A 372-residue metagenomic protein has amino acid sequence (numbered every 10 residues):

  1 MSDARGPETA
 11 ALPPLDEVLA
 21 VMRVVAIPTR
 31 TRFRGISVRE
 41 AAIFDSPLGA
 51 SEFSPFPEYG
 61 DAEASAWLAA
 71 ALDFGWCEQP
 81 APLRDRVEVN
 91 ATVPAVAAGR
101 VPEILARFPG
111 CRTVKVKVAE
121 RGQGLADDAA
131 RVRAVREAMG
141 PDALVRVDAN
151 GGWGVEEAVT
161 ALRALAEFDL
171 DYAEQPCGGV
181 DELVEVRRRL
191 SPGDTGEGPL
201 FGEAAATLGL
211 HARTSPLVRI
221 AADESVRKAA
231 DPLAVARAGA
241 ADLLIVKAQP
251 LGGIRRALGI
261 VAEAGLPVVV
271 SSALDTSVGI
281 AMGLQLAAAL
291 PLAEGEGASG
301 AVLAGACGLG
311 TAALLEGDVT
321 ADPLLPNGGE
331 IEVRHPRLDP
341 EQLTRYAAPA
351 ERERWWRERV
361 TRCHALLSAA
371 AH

Functional and structural regions predicted by a protein language model:
M1-R39, A50-S54, W76-C77, P82 (+1 more regions): Flexible C-terminal active-site loop/helix
D16, P57-R84: Active-site- and interface-proximal helix/loop "cap" or "latch" segments in soluble metabolic and energy-transducing
I27-I36, R86-R100, V118-E120, A149-V155 (+1 more regions): Active-site mouth loops of central-metabolism enzymes
E40, A50, Q79-A97, R131 (+2 more regions): N-terminal small/glycine-rich loop or linker at the start of catalytic domains across soluble metabolic enzymes
F44, G49-F53, D85-V93, R112-V116 (+7 more regions): Hydrophobic faces of well-ordered beta-strands that scaffold small-molecule active sites in alpha/beta enzyme cores
E52-A62, R112-A129: Glycine-rich, proline-tolerant flexible connector loops at the mouths of alpha/beta enzymes
G75-E78, A91-R107, R121-Q123, R131-A134: Short, charged beta->alpha transition segments
R121-A281, Q285, E316-L324: Catalytic core of soluble alpha/beta enzymes
